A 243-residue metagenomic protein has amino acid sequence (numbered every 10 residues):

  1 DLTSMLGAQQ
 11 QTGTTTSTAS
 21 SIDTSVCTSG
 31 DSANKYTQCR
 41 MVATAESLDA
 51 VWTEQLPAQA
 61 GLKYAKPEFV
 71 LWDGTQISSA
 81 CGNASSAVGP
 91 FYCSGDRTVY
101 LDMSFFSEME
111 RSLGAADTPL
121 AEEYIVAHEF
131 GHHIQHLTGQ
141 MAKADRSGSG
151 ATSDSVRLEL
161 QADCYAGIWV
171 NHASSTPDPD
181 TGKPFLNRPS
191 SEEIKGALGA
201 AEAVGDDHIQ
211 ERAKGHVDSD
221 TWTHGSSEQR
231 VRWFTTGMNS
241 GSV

Functional and structural regions predicted by a protein language model:
D1-S20: Long amphipathic alpha-helical segments used for membrane anchoring, targeting, substrate engagement, or oligomerization
T28-T37, M41-S47, P57-A80, K183-S190: Acidic helix-start/capping segments at beta-turn-to-alpha-helix junctions
C39-A45, D49-V51, Q55-A58, Q161-D207: Short helix/loop segments within enzyme catalytic domains that coordinate or immediately flank catalytic cofactors
W52, L101, Y124-L137, E159 (+2 more regions): Active-site recognition of the HExxH zinc-binding catalytic motif
T75-D102: Catalytic zinc-binding patch centered on the HExxH motif and its immediate surroundings that defines zinc-dependent
S107-Y124, G150-V156: Short pre-active-site segment immediately N-terminal to the catalytic Zn-binding motif
F130-R146, I168-W169, A173-S175: Catalytic Zn2+-binding segment of zinc metalloproteases
G205-V243: Pan-zinc metallopeptidase signature
